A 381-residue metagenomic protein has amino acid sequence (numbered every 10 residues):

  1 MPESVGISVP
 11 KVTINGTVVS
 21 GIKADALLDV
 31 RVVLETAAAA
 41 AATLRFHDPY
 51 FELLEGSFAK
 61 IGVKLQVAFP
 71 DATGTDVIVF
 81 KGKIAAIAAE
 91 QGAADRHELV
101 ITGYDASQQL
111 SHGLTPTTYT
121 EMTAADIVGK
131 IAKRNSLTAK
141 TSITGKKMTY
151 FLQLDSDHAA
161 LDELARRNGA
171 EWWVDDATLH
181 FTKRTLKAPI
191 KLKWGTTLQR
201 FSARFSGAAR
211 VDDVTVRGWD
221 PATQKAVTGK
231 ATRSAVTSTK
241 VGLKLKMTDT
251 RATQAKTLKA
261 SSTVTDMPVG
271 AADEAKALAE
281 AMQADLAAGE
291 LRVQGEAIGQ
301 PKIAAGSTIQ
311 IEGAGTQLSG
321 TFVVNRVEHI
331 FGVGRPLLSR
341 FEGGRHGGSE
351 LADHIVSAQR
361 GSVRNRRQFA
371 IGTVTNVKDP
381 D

Functional and structural regions predicted by a protein language model:
M1-D381: Amphipathic alpha-helical and helix-coil boundary elements used as assembly and membrane-proximal scaffolds
